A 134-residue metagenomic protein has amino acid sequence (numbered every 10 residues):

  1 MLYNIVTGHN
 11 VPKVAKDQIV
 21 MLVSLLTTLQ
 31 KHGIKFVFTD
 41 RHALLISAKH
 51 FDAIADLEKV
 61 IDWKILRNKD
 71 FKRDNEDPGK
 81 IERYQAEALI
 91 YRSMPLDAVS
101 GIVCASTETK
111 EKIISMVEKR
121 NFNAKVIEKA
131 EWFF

Functional and structural regions predicted by a protein language model:
L2-F134: Active-site-proximal loop/hinge segments that shape catalytic or ion-binding/gating pockets
